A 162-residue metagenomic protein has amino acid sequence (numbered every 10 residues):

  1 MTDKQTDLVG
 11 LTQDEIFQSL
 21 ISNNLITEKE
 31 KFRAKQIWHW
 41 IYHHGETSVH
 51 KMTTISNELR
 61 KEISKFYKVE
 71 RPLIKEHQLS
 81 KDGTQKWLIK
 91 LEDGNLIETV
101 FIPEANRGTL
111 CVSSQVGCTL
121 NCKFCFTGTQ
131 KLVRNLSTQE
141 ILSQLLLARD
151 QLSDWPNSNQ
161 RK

Functional and structural regions predicted by a protein language model:
M1-G108: Flexible, acidic/Gly-rich N-terminal and inter-domain linker regions that tether and position cofactor-handling modules
I97-T99, A105-S114, T119-K162: Conserved Radical SAM active-site core
